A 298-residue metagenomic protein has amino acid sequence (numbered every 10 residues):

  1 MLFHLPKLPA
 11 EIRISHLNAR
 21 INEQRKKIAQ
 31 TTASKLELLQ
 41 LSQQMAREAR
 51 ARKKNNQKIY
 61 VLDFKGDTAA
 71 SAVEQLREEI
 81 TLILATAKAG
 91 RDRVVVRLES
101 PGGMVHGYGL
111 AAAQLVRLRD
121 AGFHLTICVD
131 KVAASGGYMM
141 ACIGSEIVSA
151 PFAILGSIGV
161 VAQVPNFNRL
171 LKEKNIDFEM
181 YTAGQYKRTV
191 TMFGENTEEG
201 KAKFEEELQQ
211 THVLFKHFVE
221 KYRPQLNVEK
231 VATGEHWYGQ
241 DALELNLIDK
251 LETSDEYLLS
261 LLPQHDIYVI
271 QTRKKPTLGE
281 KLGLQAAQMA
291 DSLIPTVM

Functional and structural regions predicted by a protein language model:
M1-T126, K131-A133, G144-A150, V161-M298: N-terminal organellar transit peptides
G136-G137: Short, ligand-facing micro-motifs at secondary-structure edges
A141: Gly/Ser-rich helix-loop-strand patches that form or flank binding pockets for ribonucleotide-derived cofactors
